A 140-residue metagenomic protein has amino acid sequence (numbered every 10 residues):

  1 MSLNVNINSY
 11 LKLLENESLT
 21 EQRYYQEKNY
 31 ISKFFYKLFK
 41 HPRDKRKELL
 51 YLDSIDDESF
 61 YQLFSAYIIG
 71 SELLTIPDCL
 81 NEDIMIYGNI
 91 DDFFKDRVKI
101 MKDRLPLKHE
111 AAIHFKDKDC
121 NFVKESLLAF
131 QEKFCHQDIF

Functional and structural regions predicted by a protein language model:
M1-L50, D56, L127-F140: Intrinsically disordered, low-complexity activation-like regions
L3, H41, D83-Y87, K116 (+1 more regions): Intrinsic-disorder-associated interaction segments
L52-D53, I69: Amphipathic alpha-helical interaction elements
D53-F60, D119: Residues that cap or delimit alpha-helices
S59-E72: Short, hydrophobic/amphipathic alpha-helical patches that form generic packing surfaces within helical domains
L74-D92: Short, surface-exposed beta-strand/strand-loop-strand elements in extracellular ectodomains
F94-F140: Helix-rich interaction surfaces within compact, conserved domain-sized segments that mediate assembly or partner
